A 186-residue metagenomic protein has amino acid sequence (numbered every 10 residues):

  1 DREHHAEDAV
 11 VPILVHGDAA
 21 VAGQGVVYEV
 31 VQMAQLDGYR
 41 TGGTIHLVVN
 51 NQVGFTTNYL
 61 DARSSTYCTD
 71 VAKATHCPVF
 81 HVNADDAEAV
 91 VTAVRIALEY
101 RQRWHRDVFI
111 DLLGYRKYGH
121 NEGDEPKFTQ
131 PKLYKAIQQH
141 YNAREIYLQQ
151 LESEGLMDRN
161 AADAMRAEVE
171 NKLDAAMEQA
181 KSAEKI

Functional and structural regions predicted by a protein language model:
D1-F55, Y59-D70, P78-H105: Thiamine diphosphate
E3-V10, R106-L113, A161-A164, A180-I186: Short coil/turn segments at secondary-structure boundaries
L36, N50, A74, I96-R103 (+6 more regions): Short, well-ordered loop/turn and helix-capping segments at boundaries between secondary-structure elements and domains
Y39-H46, T57-H76, L112-E145: Flexible glycine/proline-rich, aromatic-decorated loop/lid segments
A62-A72, A97-E99, R103, D158-A176: A broadly tuned preference for mixed-charge, low-complexity surface segments
Y67-A93, K135, Q139-N160: Conserved thiamine diphosphate
Y118-I186: Conserved acidic/glycine
